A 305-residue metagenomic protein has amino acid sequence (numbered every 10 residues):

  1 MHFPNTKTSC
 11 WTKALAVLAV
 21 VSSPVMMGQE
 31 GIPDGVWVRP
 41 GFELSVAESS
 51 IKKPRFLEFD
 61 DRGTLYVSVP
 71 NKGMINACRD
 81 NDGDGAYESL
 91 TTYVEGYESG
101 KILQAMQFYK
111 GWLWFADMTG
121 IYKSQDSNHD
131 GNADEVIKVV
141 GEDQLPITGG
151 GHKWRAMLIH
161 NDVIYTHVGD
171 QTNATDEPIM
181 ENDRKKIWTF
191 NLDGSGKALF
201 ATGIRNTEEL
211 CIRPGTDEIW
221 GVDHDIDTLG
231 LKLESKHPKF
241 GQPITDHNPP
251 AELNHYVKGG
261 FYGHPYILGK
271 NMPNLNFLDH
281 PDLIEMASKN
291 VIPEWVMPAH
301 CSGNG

Functional and structural regions predicted by a protein language model:
E30-P40, W154, Q171-A174, K185 (+3 more regions): Beta-propeller domain segments
S50-R62, G96-W112, A116, P146-V163 (+3 more regions): Beta-rich, blade/repeat-based domains predominating in secreted/periplasmic proteins but also intracellular
F59, V67-N71, F115-T119, T166-Q171 (+2 more regions): Conserved beta-strand positions in repeat-built beta-propeller and related beta-rich domains
Y66-A86: Beta-propeller domains
K72, Y87, M118, A133 (+2 more regions): A detector of repeated loop/turn-to-beta-strand junctions in beta-rich toroidal repeat architectures
M74-A77, G120-Y122, K186-W188, E252: A short loop-to-beta-strand structural motif that recurs across blades of beta-propeller domains
C78-G85, S124-N132, K258-Y262: Short loop/turn segments immediately following beta-strands, especially the blade-tip and inter-blade linker loops
L90, K101, T119-H160, D170-T172 (+2 more regions): Asp-box/WD-like beta-propeller blade repeats and closely related beta-sheet repeat scaffolds
